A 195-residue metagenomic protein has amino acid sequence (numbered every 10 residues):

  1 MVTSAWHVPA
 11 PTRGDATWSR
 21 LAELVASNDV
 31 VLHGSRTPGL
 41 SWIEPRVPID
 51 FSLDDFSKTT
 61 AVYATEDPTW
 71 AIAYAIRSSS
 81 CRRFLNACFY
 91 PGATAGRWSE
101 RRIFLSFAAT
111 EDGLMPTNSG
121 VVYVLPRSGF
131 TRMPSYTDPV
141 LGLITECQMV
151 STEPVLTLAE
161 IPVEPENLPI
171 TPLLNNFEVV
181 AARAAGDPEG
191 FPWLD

Functional and structural regions predicted by a protein language model:
M1-S27, R77-D195: Conserved NAD+-utilizing ADP-ribose enzyme module
V2-S57, V62: Short N-terminal edge-element motif at the start of the domain
L32-H33, Y63-T65, I72, Y123-L125: Short hydrophobic-aromatic micro-motifs
T37-G39, T69-A71, S128-F130: Short, solvent-exposed loop/turn segments at secondary-structure junctions
S41-I43, I72-Y74, R132-P134: Short helix/loop capping segments that flank catalytic or ligand/cofactor-binding pockets
L53-S80: Extended catalytic/binding region for NAD+/ADP-ribose chemistry, centered on the ART fold
